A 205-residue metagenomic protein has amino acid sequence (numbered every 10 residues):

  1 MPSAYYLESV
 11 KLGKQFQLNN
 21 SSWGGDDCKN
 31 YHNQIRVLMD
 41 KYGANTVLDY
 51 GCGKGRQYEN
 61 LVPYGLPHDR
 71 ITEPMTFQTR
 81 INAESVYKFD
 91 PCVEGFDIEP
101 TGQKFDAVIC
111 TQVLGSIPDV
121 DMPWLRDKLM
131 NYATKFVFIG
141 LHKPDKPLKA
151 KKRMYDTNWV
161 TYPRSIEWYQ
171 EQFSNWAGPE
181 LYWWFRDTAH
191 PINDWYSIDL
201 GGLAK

Functional and structural regions predicted by a protein language model:
M1-G102, I117-Y132, F136-K205: Class I (Rossmann-like) S-adenosyl-L-methionine-dependent methyltransferase catalytic domain, capturing the SAM-binding
F105: Alpha/beta-hydrolase fold active-site loops
I109: A conserved beta-strand element that flanks and buttresses the S-adenosyl-L-methionine
Q112-S116: Short catalytic micro-motifs in class I SAM-dependent methyltransferases
